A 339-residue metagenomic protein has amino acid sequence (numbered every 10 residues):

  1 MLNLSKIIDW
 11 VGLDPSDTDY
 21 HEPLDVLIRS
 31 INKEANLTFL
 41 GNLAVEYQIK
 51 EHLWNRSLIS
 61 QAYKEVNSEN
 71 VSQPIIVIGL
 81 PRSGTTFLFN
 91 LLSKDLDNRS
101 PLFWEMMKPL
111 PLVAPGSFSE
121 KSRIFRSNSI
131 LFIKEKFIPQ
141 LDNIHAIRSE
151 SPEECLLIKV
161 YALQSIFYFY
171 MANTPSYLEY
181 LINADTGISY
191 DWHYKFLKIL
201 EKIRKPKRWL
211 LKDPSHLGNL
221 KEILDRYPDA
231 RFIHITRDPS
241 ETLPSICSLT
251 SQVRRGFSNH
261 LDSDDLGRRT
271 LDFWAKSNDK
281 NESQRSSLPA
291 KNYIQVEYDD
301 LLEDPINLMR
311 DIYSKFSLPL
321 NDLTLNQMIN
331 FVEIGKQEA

Functional and structural regions predicted by a protein language model:
L13-R56: Charged, amphipathic alpha-helical linker segments immediately N-terminal to NTP-binding catalytic cores
G41-L80: Long amphipathic N-terminal alpha/beta scaffold segment
V77-L96: Glycine-rich phosphate-binding P-loop
K94-W104: Post-Walker A helix-loop "phosphate-sensing" segment adjacent to the P-loop in P-loop NTPases
M107-W209: PAPS-dependent sulfation machinery
S176-S251: Acidic, glycine-rich loop-and-beta core segments that form the ion-binding/anion-interacting portion of active sites
D213, L217-I223, L261-K276: Anion-recognition interface
I233-L271, S283-A339: The conserved 3'-phosphoadenosine-5'-phosphosulfate
